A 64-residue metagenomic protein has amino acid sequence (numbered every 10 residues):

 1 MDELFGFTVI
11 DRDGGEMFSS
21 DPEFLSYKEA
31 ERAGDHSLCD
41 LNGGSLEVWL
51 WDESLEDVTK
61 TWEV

Functional and structural regions predicted by a protein language model:
M1-S19: Short aromatic-glycine-(Arg/Gly/Cys) micro-motifs in beta-strand/loop hairpins
G6, D21, E31, L55: Functionally constrained cores in energy, signaling, and assembly domains
R12, R32, E63-V64: Intrinsically disordered and other compositionally biased segments
R12, Y27, W51-E53: Generic structural motif
G15, E23-E47: A short, charged, amphipathic alpha-helix used as a generic interaction element across diverse proteins
S20-L25, W62-V64: Solvent-exposed serine/threonine-rich low-complexity stretches and specific carbohydrate-binding patches
H36-V64: Short, mixed-charge low-complexity intrinsically disordered segments
